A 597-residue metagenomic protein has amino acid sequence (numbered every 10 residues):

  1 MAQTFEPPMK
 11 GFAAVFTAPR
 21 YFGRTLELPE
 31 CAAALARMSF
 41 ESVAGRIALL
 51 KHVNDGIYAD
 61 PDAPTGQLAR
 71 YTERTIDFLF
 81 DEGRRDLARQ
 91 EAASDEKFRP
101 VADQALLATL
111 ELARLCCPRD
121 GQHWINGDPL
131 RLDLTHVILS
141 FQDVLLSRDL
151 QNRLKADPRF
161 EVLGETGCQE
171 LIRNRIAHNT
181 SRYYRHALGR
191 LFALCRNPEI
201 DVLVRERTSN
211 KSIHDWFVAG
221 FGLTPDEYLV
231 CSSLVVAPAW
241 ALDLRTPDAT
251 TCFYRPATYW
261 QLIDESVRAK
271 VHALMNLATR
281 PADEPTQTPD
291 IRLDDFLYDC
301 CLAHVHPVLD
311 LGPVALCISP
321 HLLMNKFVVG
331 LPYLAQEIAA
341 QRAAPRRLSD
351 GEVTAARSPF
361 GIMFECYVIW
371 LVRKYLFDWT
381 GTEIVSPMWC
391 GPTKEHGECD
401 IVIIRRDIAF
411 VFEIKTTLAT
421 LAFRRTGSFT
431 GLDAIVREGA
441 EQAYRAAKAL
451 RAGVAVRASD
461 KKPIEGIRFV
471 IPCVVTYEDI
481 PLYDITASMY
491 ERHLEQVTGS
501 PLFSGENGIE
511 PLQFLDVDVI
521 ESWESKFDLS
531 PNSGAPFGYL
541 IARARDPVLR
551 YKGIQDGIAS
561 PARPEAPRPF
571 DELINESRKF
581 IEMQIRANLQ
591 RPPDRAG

Functional and structural regions predicted by a protein language model:
M1-P359, C366, W370-D378, P392-T393 (+2 more regions): Acidic, metal-dependent phosphodiester-chemistry machinery of nucleic-acid enzymes
M363, Y367, E438-E441: Generic recognition of stable, solvent-exposed alpha-helical segments in well-folded globular domains
V368, G397-I401, F412: Extended, hydrophobic alpha-helical segments in both membrane/secreted and soluble proteins
E383-D407: Active-site metal-binding core of divalent-cation-utilizing nuclease and nuclease-like domains
E398-C399, R425-G427, I485-Y490: Composition- and surface-driven signal marking solvent-exposed, interaction-prone regions in large proteins
D400, D407-F410, F469-C473: Beta-sheet entry/capping signal
I403-L421: Active-site beta-strand-loop-beta-strand hairpin of nuclease catalytic cores that positions key catalytic residues
T416-C473: Catalytic cores of nucleic-acid endonucleases
